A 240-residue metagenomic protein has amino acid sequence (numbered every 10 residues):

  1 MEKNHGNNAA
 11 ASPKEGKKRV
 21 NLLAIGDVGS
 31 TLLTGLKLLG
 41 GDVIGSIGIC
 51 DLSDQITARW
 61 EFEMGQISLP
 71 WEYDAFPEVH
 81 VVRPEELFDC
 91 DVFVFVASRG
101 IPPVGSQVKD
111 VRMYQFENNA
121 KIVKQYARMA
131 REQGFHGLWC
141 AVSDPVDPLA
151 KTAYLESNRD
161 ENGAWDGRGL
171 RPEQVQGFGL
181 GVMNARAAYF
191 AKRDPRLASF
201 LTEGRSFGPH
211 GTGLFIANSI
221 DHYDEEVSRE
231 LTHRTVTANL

Functional and structural regions predicted by a protein language model:
E2, S46, C50-C90: Conserved N-terminal Rossmann-fold NAD(P) cofactor-binding segment
E2-R59: NAD(P)+-binding Rossmann beta1-loop-alpha1 motif at the extreme N-terminus of oxidoreductases
A10-P13, K37-D42, G65-L69, R131-E132 (+2 more regions): Short, surface-exposed basic-aromatic patches at helix termini and helix-loop junctions that form
L32, V104-G105, A150-T152: Short glycine-/acidic-enriched loop or helix-start segments at secondary-structure transitions that form or flank
D74-H136: Rossmann-like NAD(P)-binding element
D110-G179, M183-A187: Rossmann-like NAD(P)(H) cofactor-binding subdomain of soluble oxidoreductases
R159-L240: C-terminal substrate-binding/catalytic lobe of Rossmann-fold NAD(P)-dependent dehydrogenases
